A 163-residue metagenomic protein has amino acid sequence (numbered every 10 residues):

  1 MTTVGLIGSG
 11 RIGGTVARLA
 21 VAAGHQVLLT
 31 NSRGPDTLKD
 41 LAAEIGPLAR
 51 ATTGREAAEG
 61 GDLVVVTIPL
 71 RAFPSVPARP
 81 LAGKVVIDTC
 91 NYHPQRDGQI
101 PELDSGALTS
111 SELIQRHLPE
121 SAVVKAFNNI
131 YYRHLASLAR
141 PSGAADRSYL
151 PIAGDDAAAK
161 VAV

Functional and structural regions predicted by a protein language model:
M1-E44: NAD(P)+-binding Rossmann beta1-loop-alpha1 motif at the extreme N-terminus of oxidoreductases
T2, K84, S148: Nucleotide donor/acceptor-binding cores
L38, F73-P74, K160: Short, well-ordered alpha-helical microsegments
L41-E44, T52, R116-V123, Y131 (+1 more regions): Internal alpha-helical scaffold of NAD(P)-dependent oxidoreductase catalytic cores
G46-L48, T52-G98: Rossmann-like NAD(P)-binding element
C90-P141: Rossmann-fold NAD(P)-binding glycine/threonine-rich loop
